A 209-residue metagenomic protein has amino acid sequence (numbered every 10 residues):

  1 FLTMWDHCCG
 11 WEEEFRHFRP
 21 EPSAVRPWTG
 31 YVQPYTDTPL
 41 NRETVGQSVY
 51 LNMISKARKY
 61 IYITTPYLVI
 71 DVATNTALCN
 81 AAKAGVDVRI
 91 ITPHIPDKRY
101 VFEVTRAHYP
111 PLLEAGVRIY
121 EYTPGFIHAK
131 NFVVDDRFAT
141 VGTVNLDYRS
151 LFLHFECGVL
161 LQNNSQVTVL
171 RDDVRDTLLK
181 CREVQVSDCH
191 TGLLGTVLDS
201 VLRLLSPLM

Functional and structural regions predicted by a protein language model:
F1-M209: Charged, low-complexity intrinsically disordered terminal segments
